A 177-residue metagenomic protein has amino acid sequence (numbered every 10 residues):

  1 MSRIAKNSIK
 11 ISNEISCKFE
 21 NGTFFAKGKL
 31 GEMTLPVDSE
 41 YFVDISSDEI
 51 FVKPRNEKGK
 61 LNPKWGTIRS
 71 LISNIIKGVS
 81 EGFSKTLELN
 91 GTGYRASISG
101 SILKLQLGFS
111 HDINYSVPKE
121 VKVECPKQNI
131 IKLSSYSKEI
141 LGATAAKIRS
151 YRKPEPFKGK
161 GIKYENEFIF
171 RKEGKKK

Functional and structural regions predicted by a protein language model:
M1-K177: Ribosome-associated RNA-binding proteins
